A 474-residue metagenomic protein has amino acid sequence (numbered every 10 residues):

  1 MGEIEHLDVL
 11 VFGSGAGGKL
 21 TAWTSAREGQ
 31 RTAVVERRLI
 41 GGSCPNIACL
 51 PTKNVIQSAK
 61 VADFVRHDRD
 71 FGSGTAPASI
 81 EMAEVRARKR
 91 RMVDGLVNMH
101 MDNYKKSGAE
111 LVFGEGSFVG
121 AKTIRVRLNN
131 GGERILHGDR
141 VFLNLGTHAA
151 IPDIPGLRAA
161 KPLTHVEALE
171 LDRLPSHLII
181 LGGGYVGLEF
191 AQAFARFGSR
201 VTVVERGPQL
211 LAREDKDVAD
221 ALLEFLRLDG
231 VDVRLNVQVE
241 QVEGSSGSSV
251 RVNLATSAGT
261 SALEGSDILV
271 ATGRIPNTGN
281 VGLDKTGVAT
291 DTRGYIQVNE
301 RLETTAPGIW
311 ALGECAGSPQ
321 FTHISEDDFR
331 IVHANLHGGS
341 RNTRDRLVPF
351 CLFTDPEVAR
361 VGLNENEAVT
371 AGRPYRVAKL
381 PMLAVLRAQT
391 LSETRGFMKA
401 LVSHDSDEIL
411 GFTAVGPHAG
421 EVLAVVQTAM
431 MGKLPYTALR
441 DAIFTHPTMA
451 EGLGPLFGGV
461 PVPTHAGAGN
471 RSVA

Functional and structural regions predicted by a protein language model:
G2-L7, T24-Q30, V35-L174, T202 (+7 more regions): Glycine-rich flavin
E3-G15, L174-G184: Beta1/beta-strand and adjacent pyrophosphate-binding region of the FAD-binding site in flavoprotein oxidoreductases
F12-G17, T21-R38, S43, L50 (+3 more regions): Flexible, glycine-rich terminal cap/loop adjacent to redox cofactors in electron-transfer oxidoreductases
G18, G184-G187, S325: Catalytic nucleophile loop
C49, L143-R200, V204, V233 (+3 more regions): Glycine-rich dinucleotide-binding loop and its adjacent helix/turn
E110-F113, S117-N129, L136, G198-E300 (+3 more regions): A Rossmann-like FAD-binding core segment of flavoenzymes
R158-P175, A262-N335: FAD-site-proximal beta/loop scaffold in flavoenzymes
